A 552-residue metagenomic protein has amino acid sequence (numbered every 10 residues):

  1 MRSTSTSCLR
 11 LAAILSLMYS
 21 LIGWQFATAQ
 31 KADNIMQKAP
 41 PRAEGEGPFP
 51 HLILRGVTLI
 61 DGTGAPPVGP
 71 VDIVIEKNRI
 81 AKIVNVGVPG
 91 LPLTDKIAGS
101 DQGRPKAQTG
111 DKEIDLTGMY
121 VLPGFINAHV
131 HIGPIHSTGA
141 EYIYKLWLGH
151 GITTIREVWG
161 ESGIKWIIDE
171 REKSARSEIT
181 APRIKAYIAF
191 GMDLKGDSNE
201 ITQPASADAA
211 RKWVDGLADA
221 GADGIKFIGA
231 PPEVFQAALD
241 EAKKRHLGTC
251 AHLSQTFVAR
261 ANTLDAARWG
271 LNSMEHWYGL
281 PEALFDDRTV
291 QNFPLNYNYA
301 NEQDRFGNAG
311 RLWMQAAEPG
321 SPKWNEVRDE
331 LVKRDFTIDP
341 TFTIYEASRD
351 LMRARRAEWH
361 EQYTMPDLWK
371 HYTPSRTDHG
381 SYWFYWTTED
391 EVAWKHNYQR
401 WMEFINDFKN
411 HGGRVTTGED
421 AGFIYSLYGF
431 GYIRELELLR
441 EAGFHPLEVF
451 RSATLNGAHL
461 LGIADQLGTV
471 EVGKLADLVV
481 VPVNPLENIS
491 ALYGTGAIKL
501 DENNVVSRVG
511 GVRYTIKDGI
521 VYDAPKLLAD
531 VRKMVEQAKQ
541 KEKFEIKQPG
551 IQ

Functional and structural regions predicted by a protein language model:
A12-G23: Bacterial N-terminal signal peptides
N34-P48, L59, A65-L122: Histidine-rich, glycine-flanked metal-binding segment
V57-L59, W383-T387, V392-A393, Y398 (+4 more regions): C-terminal helical cap
D95-K106, D111, L116-E178, G196-S198 (+2 more regions): Metal-associated gating/positioning segment near the N- to mid-region
I143-K165, A181-A189, A218-A230, L239 (+4 more regions): Divalent metal-dependent hydrolysis catalytic cores, especially in the metallo-beta-lactamase
D193-R245, N272-S273, P294-E318: Active-site gating/metal-coordination segments in enzymes
W213-G224, L280-A442, R532-Q552: Active-site neighborhoods of metal-dependent hydrolases
L475-R532: C-terminal cap of metal-dependent C-N hydrolases
